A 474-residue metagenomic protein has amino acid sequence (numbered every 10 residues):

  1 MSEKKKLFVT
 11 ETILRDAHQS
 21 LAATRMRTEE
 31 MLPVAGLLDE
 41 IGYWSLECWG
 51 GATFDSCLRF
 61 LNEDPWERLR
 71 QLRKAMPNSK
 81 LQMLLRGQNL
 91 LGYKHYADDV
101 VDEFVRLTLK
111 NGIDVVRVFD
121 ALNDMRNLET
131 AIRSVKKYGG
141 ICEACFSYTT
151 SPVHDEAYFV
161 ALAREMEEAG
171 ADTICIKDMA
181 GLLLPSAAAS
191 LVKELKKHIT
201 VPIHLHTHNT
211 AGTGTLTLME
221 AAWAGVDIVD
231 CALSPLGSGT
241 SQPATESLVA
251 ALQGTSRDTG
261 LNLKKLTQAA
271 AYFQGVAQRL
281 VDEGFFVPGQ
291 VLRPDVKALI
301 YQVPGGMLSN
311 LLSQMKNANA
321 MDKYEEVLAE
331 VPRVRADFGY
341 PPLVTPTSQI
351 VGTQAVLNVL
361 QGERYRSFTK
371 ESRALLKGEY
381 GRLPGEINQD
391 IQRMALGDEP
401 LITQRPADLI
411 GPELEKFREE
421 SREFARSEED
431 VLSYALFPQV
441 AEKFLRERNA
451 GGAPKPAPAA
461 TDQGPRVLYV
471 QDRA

Functional and structural regions predicted by a protein language model:
M1-A22, L69, K74: N-terminal amphipathic alpha-helix/helix-capping segment at the start of soluble metabolic enzymes
V9-L14, W44-C48, S79-G87, D114-R117 (+5 more regions): Hydrophobic faces of well-ordered beta-strands that scaffold small-molecule active sites in alpha/beta enzyme cores
P33, D39-C57, V291-A298, Q302-A474: Terminal or standalone catalytic/regulatory effector modules within metabolic enzymes and repeat proteins
G42, G112-D114, Y138-G140, E168-D172 (+2 more regions): Glycine-enriched alpha-helix->loop->beta-strand junction motifs that scaffold or abut catalytic
G50-E167, L184: Active-site beta->alpha loop and helix N-cap motifs at the rims of alpha/beta catalytic domains
V118-A121, D178, A224-S241: Glycine-rich phosphate-binding active-site loops on the catalytic face of alpha/beta enzymes
H154-M166, A211-D227: Catalytic cores of alpha/beta
L216, S241, V249-L252, T259-A320: Core active-site phosphate/anionic-ligand binding loop and the adjoining beta-turn-alpha structural block in enzyme
